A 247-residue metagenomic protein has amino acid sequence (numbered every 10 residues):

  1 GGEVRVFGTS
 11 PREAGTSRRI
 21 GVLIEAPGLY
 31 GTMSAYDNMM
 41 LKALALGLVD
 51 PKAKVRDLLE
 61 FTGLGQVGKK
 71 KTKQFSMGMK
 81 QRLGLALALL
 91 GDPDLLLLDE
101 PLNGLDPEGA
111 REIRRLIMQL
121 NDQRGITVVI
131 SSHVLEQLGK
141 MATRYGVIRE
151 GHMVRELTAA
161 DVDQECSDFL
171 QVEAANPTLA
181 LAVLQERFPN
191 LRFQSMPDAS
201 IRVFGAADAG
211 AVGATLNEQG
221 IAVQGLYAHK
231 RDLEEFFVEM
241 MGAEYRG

Functional and structural regions predicted by a protein language model:
G1-I130, L135-R149, M153-R155: ABC transporter nucleotide-binding domains
T16, A180-L184, V212: Hydrophobic side chains in well-ordered alpha-helices
L41, D57, A182, A214 (+1 more regions): Surface-exposed charge patches
G63, F188, G220: Short glycine-rich hinge loops at helix-strand junctions in the catalytic core of two-component histidine kinases
R114-F204: ABC transporter nucleotide-binding domain
F204-G247: C-terminal coupling/interaction segments
